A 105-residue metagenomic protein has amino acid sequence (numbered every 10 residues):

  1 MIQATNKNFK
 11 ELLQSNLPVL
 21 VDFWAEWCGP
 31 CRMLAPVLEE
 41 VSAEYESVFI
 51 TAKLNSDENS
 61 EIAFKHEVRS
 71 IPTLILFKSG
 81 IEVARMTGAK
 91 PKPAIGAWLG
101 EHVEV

Functional and structural regions predicted by a protein language model:
I2-P18, S60: A short beta-strand-turn-helix
F9, V21, L38, N55 (+1 more regions): Residue-level signature of catalytic and energy-coupling elements of molecular machines, predominantly ATP/GTP-dependent
N16-L17, W24-W27, S70: Short pre-active-site segment immediately N-terminal to redox-active cysteine/selenocysteine motifs in thiol-based
L17-P18, A35-L54: Conserved helix-turn-beta segment immediately C-terminal to the redox Cys motif in thioredoxin-like folds
F23-V37: Conserved redox-active cysteine motifs that mediate thiol-disulfide chemistry, especially di-cysteine Cys-X(1-2)-Cys
S56-F64: Structural microenvironment flanking redox-active thiols in thiol-disulfide oxidoreductases
H66-I75: Structural micro-motif
L76-V105: Non-catalytic, surface beta->alpha helical segment in thiol-disulfide oxidoreductase systems
